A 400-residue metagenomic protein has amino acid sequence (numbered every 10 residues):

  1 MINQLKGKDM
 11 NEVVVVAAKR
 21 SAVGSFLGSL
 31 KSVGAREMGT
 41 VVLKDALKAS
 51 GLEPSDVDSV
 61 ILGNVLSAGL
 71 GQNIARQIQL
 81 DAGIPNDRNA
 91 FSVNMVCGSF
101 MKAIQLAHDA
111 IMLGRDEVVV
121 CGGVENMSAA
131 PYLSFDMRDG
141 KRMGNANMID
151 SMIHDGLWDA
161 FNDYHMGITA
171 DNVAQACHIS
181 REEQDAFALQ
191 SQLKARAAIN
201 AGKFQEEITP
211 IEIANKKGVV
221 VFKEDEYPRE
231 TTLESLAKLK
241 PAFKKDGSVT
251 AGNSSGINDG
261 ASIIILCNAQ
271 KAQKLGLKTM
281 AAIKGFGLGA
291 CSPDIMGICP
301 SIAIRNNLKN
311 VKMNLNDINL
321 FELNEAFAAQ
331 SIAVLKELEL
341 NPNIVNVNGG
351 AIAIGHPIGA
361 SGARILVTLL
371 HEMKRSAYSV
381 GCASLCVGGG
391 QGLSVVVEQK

Functional and structural regions predicted by a protein language model:
I2-A35, L233-I298, I302, V367-T368 (+2 more regions): Condensing-enzyme catalytic core mediating Claisen C-C bond formation in acyl metabolism
R20-S21, S32-V41, A49, E183-K274 (+3 more regions): N-terminal extracellular/periplasmic Venus flytrap/periplasmic-binding protein-like
K31-G98, K102-V118, G123-R142, I208-F222 (+2 more regions): Conserved beta-ketoacyl condensing-enzyme motif
R36-G51, I74-I78, A103-L106, M166-V173 (+5 more regions): Short, well-ordered amphipathic alpha-helical segments that serve as non-catalytic structural scaffolds within diverse
N64-V119, F161-H165, E230-G256, E337-R364 (+2 more regions): Conserved catalytic cysteine-centered active-site region of acyl-thioester-dependent Claisen-condensing enzymes
M95-E125, I168, A174-K203, I263-Q270 (+3 more regions): Active-site-proximal alpha-helical scaffold in enzymes
V118-N172: Flexible glycine-/small-residue-enriched beta->alpha junction loops that bind anionic phosphate/pyrophosphate groups
I168-D171, F204-E207, K284-A353: Active-site pocket-lining segment
